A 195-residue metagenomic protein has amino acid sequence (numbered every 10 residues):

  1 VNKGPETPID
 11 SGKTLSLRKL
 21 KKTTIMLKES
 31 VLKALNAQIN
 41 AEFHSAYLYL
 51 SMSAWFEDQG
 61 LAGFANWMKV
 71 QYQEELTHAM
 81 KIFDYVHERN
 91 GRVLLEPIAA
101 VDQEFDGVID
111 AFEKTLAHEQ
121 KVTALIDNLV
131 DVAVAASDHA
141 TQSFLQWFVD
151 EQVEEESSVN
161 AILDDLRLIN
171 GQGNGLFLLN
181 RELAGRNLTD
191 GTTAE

Functional and structural regions predicted by a protein language model:
V1-E195: Iron-associated oxidoreductase/ferritin-like identity signal
